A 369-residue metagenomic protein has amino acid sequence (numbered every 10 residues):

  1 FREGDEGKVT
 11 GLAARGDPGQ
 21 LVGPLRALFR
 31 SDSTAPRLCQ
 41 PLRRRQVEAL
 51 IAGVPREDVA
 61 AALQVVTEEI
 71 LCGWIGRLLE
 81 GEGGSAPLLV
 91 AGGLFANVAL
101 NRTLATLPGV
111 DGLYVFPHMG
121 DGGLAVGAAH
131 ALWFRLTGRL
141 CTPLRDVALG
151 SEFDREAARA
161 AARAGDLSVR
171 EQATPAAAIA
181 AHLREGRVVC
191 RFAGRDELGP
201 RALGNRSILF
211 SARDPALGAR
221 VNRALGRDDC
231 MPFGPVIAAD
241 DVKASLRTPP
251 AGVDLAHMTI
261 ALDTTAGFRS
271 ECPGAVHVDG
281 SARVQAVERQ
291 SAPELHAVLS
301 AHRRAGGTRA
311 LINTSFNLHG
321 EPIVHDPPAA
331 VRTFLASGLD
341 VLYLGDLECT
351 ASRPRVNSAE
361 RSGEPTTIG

Functional and structural regions predicted by a protein language model:
F1-S31, P87, A96, N101-G369: Flexible beta->alpha loop and helix N-cap segments adjacent to enzyme active/binding sites
K8-A14, G19-V65: Active-site cores of enzymes that catalyze phosphoryl transfer or operate on phosphate-rich substrates
V47-A49, A60, E68, A125 (+2 more regions): A generic alpha-helix preference that emphasizes hydrophobic side chains
A61-A86: Phosphate/ATP-binding catalytic cores across multiple sugar-kinase/actin-like superfamilies, primarily ASKHA
G93: Active-site glycine-centered loops adjacent to acidic/histidine catalytic or metal-binding residues that shape
